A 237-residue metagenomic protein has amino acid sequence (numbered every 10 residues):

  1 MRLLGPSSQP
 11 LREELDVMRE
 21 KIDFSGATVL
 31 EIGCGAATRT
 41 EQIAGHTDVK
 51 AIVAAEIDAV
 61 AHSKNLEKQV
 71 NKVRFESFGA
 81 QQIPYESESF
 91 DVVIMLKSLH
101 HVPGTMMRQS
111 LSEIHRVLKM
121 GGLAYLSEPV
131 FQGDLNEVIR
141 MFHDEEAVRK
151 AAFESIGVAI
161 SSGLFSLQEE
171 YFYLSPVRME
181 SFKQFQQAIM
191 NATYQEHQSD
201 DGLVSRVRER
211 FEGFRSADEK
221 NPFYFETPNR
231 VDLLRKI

Functional and structural regions predicted by a protein language model:
S8-A27, T38, Q42: Conserved alpha-helix/loop element of class I SAM-dependent methyltransferases that forms part of the SAM/SAH-binding
L30-Q82: Class I SAM-dependent methyltransferase SAM/SAH-binding core
Q81-V93: A short acidic, Gly/Pro-enriched loop at the edge of an enzyme's catalytic core that lines a small-molecule cofactor
D91-M106: A short SAM/SAH-binding and catalytic strip from SAM-dependent methyltransferases
R108-M120: A short glycine-rich, Lys/Arg-flanked "PGG" loop and its adjoining helix->strand segment in the class I
L123-A151: Conserved class I S-adenosyl-L-methionine
R149-L164, E196: Short alpha-helix
G163-I237: Conserved Class I S-adenosyl-L-methionine
